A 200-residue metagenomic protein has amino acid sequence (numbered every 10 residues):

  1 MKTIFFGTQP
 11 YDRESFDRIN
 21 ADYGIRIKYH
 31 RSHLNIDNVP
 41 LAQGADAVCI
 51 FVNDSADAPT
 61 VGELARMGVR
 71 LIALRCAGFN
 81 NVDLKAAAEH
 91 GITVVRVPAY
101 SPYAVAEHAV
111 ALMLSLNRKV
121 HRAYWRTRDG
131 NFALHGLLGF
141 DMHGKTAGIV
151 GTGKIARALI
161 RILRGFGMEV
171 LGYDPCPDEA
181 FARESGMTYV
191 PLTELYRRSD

Functional and structural regions predicted by a protein language model:
K2-T93: An N-terminal-biased, well-structured beta-alpha scaffold segment characteristic of Rossmann-like dinucleotide-binding
K28-L34, V52-N53, R126-H135, R183-Y189: Short gly/ser/thr-rich secondary-structure transition/capping motifs
N38, N81-K85, A104-H108, A182-R183 (+1 more regions): Short, charged, surface-exposed secondary-structure boundary motifs
Q43, M67, R118, V190 (+1 more regions): Structured loop/turn residues at beta-strand edges in well-structured enzyme cores
A87, A109, G130, G151 (+1 more regions): Conserved hydrophobic/aromatic pocket- or pore-lining residues that grip, position, or stack substrates in active sites
H90-I92, P98-T146, A158-R161, G165: Phosphate-binding beta-alpha-beta segment of Rossmann-like dinucleotide-binding domains, i.e., the NAD(P)
H135-D200: Rossmann-like dinucleotide/phosphate-binding beta-alpha-beta segment
